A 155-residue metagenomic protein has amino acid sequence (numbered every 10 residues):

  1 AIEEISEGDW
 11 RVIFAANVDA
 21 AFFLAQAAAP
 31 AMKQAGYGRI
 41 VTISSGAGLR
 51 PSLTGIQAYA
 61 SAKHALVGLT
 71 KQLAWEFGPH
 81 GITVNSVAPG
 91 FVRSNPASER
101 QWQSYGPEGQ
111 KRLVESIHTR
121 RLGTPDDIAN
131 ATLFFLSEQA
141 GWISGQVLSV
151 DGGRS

Functional and structural regions predicted by a protein language model:
A1-I2, D9-R11, W102, G109 (+1 more regions): Substrate-binding pocket helix/loop in short-chain dehydrogenase/reductase
A25, A62, T70: Active-site helix of classical SDR
P30, W75-E76, G141: Alpha-helical segment proximal to the catalytic Tyr-Lys
S45: Residue(s) in the substrate-gating loop at a strand-loop-helix junction that position the organic substrate next
L49, A88-R100: Short, flexible catalytic-loop segment of classical short-chain dehydrogenase/reductase
R50, L133, S144-S155: Short C-terminal tail/terminal secondary-structure segment of NAD(P)H-dependent dehydrogenase/reductase domains
G78, T83, I143-G145: Short, small/polar-rich loop/turn modules that mediate ligand/substrate recognition or access, typified
